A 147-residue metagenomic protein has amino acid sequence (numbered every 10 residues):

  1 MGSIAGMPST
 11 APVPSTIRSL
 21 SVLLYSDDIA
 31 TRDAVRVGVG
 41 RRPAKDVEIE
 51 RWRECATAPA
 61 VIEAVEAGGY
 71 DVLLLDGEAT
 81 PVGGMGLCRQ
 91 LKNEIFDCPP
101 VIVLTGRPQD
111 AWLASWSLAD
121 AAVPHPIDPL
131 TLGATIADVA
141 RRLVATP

Functional and structural regions predicted by a protein language model:
R18-G40, L73: Conserved acidic segment of CheY-like receiver
A34, I127-I136: C-terminal output helix
E54-V72: Acidic, metal-coordinating helix/loop segments flanking the phosphotransfer/catalytic sites of two-component signaling
D71-K92: Conserved phosphotransfer microenvironments
I95-P100: His-Asp phosphorelay/catalytic-motif detector in bacterial-type signaling
I102-L104: Hydrophobic/aromatic residues positioned on beta-strands within the core alpha/beta folds
G106-V123: Alpha4 helix (beta4-alpha4-beta5 surface) of REC/receiver domains from two-component response regulators
A137-P147: The C-terminal output helix
